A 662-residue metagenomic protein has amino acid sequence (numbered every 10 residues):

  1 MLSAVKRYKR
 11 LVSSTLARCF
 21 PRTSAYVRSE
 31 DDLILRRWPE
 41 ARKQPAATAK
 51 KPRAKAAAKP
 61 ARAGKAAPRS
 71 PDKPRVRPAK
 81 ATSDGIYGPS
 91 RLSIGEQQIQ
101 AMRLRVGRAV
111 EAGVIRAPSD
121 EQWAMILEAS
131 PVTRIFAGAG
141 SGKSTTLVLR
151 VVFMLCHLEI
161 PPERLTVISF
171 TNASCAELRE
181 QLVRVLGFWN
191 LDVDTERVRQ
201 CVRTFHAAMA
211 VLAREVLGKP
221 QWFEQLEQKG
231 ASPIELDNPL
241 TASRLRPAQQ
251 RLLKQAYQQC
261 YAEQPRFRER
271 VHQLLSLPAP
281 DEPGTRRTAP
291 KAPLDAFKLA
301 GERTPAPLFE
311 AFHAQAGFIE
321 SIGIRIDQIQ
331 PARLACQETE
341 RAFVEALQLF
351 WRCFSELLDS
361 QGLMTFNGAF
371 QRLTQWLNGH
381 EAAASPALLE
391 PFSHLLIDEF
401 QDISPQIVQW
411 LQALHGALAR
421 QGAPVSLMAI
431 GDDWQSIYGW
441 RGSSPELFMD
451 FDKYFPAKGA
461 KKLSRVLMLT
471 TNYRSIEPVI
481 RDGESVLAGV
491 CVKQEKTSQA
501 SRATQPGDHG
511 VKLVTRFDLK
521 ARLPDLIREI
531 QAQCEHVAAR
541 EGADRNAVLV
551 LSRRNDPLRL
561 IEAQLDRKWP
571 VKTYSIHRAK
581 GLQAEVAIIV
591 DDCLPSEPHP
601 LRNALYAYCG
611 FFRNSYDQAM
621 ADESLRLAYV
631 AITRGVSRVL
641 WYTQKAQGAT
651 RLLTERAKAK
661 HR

Functional and structural regions predicted by a protein language model:
L2-Q221, T633: P-loop NTPase Walker
L2-R7, R18, R22, D32-K50 (+2 more regions): Conserved ATP-driven helicase/translocase motor core recognized via long, highly charged RecA-like/P-loop NTPase domain
S14, R22-S24, S29-D31, R164 (+5 more regions): Conserved P-loop NTPase-based nucleic-acid remodeling module centered on helicase motor cores
S90, G95-A139, T146, C201 (+4 more regions): Conserved helicase NTPase motor core
G140, S144-L147, K461-S464, T470-V571 (+1 more regions): Helicase P-loop NTPase motor core
P405-H509, I632, L640, L653 (+1 more regions): Conserved RecA-like helicase ATPase core segment that couples NTP binding/hydrolysis to strand translocation
Y574, R578-A607: A short beta-strand element within the Helicase C-terminal
E597-R602, A607-R662: C-terminal accessory regions
